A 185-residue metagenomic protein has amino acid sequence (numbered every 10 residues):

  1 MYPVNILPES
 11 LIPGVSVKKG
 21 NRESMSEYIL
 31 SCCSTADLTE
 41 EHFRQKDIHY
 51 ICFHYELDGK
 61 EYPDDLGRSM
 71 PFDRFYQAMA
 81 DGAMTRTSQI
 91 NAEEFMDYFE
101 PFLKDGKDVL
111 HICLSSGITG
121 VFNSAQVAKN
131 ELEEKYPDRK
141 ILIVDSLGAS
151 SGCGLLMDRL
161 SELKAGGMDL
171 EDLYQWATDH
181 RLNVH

Functional and structural regions predicted by a protein language model:
E9-S24: Short, Lys/Arg-enriched N-terminal segments with co-localized hydrophobic residues within the first ~10-30 amino acids
I29-E94: N-terminal glycine-rich anion-binding loop in soluble enzyme alpha/beta folds
M96-V109: Glycine-rich phosphate/diphosphate-binding loops that line cofactor/substrate pockets in enzymes
D108-S116, L142-D145, R159: Short glycine-rich or small-residue beta-strand-to-loop segments that form or flank ligand, phosphate, metal/Fe-S
C113-K135, L155-M157: Short Gly/Thr/Asp-enriched flexible loops that form oxyanion-binding sites at enzyme active sites
K129-S150, D169-Y174: Short, acidic/small-residue loops that bind anionic groups at enzyme active sites
P137-D138, G152-A165: Acidic/polar active-site rim loop that often engages polyanionic ligands
S161-H185: Internal, active-site/partner-interface "lid" segment
